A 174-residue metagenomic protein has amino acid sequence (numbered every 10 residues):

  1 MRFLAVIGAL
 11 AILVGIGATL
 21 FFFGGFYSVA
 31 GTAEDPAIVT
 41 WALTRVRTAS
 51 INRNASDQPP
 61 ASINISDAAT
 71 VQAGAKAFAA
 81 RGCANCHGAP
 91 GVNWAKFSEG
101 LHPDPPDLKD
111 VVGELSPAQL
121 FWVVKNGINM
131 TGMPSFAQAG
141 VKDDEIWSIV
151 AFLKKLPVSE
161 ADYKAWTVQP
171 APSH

Functional and structural regions predicted by a protein language model:
R2-Q72, A137-F152, P170-H174: Periplasmic c-type cytochrome electron-transfer domains
R45-V46, A95-K96, F121: Short, flexible segments with low predicted structural confidence
T70, G91, V123: Short glycine- and Lys/Arg-enriched binding-loop motifs that mark or flank ligand-binding interfaces
Q72-A75, F121: Short hydrophobic/charged patches on amphipathic alpha-helices used for structural packing and interfaces
A75-H102, N126-M130, P134-S135, L156-D162: Periplasmic/extracellular electron-transfer cofactor-ligation site, primarily the c-type cytochrome heme-c attachment
G100-L156: Extracytoplasmic electron-transfer domains, predominantly the class I c-type cytochrome c fold
E160-H174: Extracytoplasmic/periplasmic copper-protein system
